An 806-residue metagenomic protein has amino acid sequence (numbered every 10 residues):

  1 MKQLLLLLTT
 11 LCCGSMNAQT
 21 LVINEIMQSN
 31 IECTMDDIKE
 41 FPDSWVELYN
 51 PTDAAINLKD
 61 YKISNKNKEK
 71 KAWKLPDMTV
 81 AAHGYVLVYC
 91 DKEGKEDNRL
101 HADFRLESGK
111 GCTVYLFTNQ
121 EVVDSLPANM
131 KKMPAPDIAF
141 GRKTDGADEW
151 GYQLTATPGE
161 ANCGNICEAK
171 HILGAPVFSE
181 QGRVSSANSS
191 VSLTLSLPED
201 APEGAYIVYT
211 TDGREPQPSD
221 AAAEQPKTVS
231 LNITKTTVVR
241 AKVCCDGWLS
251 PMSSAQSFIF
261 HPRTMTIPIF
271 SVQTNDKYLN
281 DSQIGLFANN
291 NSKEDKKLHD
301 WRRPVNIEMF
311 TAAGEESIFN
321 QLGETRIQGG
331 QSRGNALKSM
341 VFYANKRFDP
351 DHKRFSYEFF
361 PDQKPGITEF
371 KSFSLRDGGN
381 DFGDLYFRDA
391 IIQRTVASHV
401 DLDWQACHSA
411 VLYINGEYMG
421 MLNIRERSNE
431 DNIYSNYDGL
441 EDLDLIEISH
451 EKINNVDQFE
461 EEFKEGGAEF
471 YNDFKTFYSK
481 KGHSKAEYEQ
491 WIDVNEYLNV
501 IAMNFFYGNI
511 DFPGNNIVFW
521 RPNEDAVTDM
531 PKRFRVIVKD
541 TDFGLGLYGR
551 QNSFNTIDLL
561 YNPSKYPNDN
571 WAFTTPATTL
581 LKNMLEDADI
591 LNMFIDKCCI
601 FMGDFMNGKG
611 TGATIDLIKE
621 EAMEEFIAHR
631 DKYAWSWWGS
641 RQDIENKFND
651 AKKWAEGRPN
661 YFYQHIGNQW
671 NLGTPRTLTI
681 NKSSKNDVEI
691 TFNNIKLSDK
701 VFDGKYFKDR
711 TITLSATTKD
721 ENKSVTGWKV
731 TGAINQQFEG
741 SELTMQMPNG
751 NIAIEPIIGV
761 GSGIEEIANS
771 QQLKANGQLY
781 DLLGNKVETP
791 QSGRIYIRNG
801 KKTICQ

Functional and structural regions predicted by a protein language model:
M1-T20: Bacterial Sec-dependent N-terminal signal peptides
S15, D720, S762-Q806: C-terminal outer-membrane/trafficking sorting elements
A18-S192, S196, P202-A205, K242 (+3 more regions): Intrinsically disordered, low-complexity linkers and terminal tails enriched in Ser/Thr/Pro/Gly with interspersed basic
V22, T79, V88, A135-A313 (+4 more regions): Short, compositionally stereotyped local motifs that mark structural "simplifiers"
A55-N57, D124-P127, D148-L154, A221 (+1 more regions): Short, surface-exposed terminal/edge motifs of secreted or surface/virion proteins that either
P158-K170, P268-I269, K277-D300, V305-N306 (+9 more regions): Middle-to-C-terminal accessory/interaction subdomains
V272, D295-I453: Conserved ATP-binding subdomain of kinase catalytic cores across diverse folds
